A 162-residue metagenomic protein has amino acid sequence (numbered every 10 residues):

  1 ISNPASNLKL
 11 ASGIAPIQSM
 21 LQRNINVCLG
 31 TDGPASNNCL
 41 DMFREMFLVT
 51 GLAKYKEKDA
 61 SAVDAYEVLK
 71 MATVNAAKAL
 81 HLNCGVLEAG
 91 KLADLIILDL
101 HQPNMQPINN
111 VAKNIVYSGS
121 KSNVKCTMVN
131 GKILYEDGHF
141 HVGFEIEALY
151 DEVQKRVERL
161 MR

Functional and structural regions predicted by a protein language model:
I1-S2, I97: Conserved beta-strand positions in the central sheet of alpha/beta enzyme cores
S2-P4, L29-T31, S36-N37, N130 (+1 more regions): Thr-Gly-centered strand-to-loop micro-motif
P4-A5, H101: Short glycine-/small-residue-rich Rossmann-like dinucleotide-binding loops
A5-N7, A76: A generic secondary-structure micro-motif detector that highlights 1-2 residue hydrophobic/ambivalent hotspots embedded
K9-A11: Helical hairpin unit composed of two closely spaced alpha helices linked by a short loop
G13-I14, C39-F43, N109, I146-E147: Conserved strand-to-helix beginnings and helix N-cap segments that scaffold or border functional pockets
P16-Q102, S118-K121: His/Asp/Glu-enriched, well-ordered alpha-helical/loop segment that forms or immediately abuts the divalent-metal
K70-R162: Active-site microenvironment of metallo-dependent hydrolases
